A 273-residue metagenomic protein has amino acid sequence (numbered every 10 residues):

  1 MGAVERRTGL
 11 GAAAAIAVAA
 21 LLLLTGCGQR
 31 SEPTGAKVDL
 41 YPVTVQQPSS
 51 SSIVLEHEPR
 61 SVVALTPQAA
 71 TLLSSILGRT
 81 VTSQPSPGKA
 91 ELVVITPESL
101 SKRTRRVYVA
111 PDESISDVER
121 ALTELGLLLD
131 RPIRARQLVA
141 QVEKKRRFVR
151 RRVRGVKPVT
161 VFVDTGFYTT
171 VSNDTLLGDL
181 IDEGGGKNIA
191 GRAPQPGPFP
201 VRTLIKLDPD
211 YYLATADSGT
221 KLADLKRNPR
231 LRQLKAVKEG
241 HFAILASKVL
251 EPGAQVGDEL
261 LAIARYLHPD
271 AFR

Functional and structural regions predicted by a protein language model:
G2-A14: Bacterial N-terminal signal peptides that target proteins for export
L23-G26: C-terminal motif of bacterial Sec signal peptides marking the signal peptidase cleavage site
G28, P42-Q46, E56, R60-R103: A short, structured surface patch at a secondary-structure boundary
Q29-Y41: Bacterial Sec signal peptide processing site at the extreme N-terminus
V45, S52, S99-T169, A190-G191 (+1 more regions): Extracytoplasmic substrate-binding proteins
Q46-S50, P85-P87, A193-V201: Short helix-initiation/N-cap motifs at beta->coil->alpha
E98-K102, K206, Y211-K226: A ligand-binding cleft/hinge motif common to bilobed small-molecule-binding domains
T169-G197: Alpha-helical, coiled-coil/dimerization segments enriched in small aliphatic residues
